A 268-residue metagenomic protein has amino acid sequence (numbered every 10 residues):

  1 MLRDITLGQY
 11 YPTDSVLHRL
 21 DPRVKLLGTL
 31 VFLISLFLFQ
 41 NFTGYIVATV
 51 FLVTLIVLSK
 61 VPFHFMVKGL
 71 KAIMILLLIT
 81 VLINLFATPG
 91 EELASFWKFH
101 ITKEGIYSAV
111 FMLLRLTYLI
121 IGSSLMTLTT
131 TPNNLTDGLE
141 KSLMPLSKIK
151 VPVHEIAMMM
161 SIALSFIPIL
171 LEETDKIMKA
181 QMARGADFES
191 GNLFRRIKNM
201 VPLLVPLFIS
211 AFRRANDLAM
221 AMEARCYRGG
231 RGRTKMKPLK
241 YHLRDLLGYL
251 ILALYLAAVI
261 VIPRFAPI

Functional and structural regions predicted by a protein language model:
M1-G44, A48-V57, M144, K148-V151 (+3 more regions): Transmembrane alpha-helix interface motif
D14, F37, K60-F65, F96 (+4 more regions): Membrane-helix interfacial "entry" motifs
I46, P62-L70: Interfacial helix-loop-helix linkers and transmembrane-helix boundary segments in multi-pass membrane proteins
F51-V61, L76-I79: Alpha-helical transmembrane segments and their membrane-interface exit regions
G69-I73, L77, L113, T117-I120 (+4 more regions): Loop-to-transmembrane-helix entry motif
I73-A186: Juxtamembrane/interface alpha-helical elements of multi-pass membrane proteins
